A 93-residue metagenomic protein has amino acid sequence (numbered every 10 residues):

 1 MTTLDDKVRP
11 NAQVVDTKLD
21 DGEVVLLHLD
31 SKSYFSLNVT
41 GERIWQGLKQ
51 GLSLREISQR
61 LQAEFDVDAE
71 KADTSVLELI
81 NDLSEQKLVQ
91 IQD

Functional and structural regions predicted by a protein language model:
M1-E42, Q46, Q92-D93: Acidic, low-complexity/disordered tracts enriched in E/D and polar residues
S33-D93: Long, charge-rich, low-complexity alpha-helical segments
